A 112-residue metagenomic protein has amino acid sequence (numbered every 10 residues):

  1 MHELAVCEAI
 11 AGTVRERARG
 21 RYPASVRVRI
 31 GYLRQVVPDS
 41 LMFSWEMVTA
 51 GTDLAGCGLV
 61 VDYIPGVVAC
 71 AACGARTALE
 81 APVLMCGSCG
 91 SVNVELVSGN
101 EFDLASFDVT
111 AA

Functional and structural regions predicted by a protein language model:
M1-A55: Long, charged N-terminal interaction/targeting segments
R29-L33, D62-G66, F107: Short loop/turn motifs enriched for small/polar and acidic residues
G58-P65, A75-E80: Short, flexible, mixed-charge glycine/proline-rich loop motifs that serve as phosphate/nucleic-acid-contacting
V68, L84, F102: Cys/His-enriched microdomains
C70-C73, C86-C89: Short cysteine-rich clusters marking metal-coordination/redox-active sites
A78, S91-E95: Short functional micro-motifs and their immediate structural scaffolds
L96-S106: Short metal-binding segments enriched for Cys and/or His
